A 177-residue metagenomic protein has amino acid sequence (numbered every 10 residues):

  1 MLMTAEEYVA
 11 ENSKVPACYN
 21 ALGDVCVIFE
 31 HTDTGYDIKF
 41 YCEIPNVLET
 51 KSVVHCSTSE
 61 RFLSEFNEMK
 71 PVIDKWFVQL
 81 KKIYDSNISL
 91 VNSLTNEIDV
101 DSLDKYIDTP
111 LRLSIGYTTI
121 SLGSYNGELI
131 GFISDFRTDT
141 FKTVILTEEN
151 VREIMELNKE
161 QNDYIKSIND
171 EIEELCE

Functional and structural regions predicted by a protein language model:
L2-N12: Short, extreme N-terminal segment that most often corresponds to the first beta-strand
V9, V100-D104: N-terminal helix-cap/turn-to-beta initiation motif at the start of protein domains
E11, V151-M155, I165: A structural signal for short hydrophobic/aromatic patches embedded in well-ordered alpha helices
C18-K82, S89, S93, L103-K159: Acidic, low-complexity, intrinsically disordered interaction modules
I172-E177: Short acidic DE-rich linear segments
